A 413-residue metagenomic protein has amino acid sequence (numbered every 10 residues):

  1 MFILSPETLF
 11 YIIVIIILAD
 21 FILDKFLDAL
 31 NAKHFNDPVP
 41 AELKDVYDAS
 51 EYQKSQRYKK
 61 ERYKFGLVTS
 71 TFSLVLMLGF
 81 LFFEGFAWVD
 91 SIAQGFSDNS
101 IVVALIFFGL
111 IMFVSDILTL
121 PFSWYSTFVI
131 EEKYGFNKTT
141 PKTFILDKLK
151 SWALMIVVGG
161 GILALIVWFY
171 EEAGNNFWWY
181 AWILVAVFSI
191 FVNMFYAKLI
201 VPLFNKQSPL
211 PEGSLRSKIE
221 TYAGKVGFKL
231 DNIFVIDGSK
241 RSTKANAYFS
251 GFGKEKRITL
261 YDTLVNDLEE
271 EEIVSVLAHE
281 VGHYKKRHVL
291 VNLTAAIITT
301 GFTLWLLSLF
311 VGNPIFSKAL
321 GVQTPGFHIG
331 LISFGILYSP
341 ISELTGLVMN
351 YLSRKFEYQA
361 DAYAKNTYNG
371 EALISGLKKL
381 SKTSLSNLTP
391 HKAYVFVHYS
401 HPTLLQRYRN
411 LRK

Functional and structural regions predicted by a protein language model:
P6-P325, P340, L344-K413: Polar-ligand-bearing catalytic/cofactor-coordination segments of membrane-embedded or membrane-tethered inner-membrane
